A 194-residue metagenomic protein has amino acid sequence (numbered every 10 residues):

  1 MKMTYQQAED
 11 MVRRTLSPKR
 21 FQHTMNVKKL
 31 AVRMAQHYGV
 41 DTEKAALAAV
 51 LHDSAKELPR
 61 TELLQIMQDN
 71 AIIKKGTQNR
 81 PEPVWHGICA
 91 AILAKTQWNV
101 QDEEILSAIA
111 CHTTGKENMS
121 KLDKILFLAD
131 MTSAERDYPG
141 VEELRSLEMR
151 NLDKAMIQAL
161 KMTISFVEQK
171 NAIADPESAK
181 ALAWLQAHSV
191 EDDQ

Functional and structural regions predicted by a protein language model:
E9-R14, V32, H37-Q158: Divalent metal-dependent catalytic cores for phosphoryl transfer on phosphate-bearing substrates
P18-R20: A short, charge-rich alpha-helical start-of-domain segment used by transcription regulators
H23: N-terminal glycine-rich anion-binding loops that anchor highly charged ligand groups
A159, T163-I164: C-terminal beta-signal and terminal closure region of outer-membrane beta-barrel proteins
S165-Q194: Charged phosphate-binding loop/patch that engages nucleotide di/tri-phosphates or the phosphate backbone of nucleic
